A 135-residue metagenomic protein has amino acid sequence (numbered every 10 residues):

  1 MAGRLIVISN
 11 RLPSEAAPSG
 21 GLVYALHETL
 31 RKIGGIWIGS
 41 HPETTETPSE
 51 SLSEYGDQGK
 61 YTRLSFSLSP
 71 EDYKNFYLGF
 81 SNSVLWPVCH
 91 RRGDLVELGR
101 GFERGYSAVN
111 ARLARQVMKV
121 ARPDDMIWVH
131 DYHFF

Functional and structural regions predicted by a protein language model:
M1-D72: N-terminal low-complexity, Ser/Thr- and acidic-residue-enriched intrinsically disordered segments
R4-I6, D125-W128: Structural motif
D72-M126: Conserved nucleotide-sugar donor-binding subdomain of glycosyltransferases
D131-H133: Short His-centered aromatic/hydrophobic patch
